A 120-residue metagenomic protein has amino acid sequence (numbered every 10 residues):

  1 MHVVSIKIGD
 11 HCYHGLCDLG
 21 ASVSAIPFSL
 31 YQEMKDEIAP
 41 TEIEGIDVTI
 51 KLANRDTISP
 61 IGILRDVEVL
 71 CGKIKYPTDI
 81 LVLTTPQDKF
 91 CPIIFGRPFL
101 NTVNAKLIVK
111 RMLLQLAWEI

Functional and structural regions predicted by a protein language model:
M1-I120: Conserved catalytic and ligand/cofactor-coordination microenvironments
